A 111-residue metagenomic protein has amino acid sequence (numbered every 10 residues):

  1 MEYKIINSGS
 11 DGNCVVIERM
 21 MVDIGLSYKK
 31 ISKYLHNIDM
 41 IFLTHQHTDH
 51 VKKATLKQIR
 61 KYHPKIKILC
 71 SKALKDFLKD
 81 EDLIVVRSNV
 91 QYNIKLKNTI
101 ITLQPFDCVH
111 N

Functional and structural regions predicted by a protein language model:
M1-Y34: Conserved beta-strand hairpin/beta-sheet module of binuclear metal-dependent hydrolase folds, prominently
I5, N37, H50, N93-K95: Residue-level preference for alpha-helix termini and adjacent loops
D11-N13, D23, D39, D49 (+1 more regions): Acidic side chains
I17-M20, Y34-D39, P64-K65, K79-L83: Short glycine/proline-enriched coil/turn segments at helix->beta-strand junctions
M20-M21, F42, T102: Conserved beta-strand elements of the Class I
V22, T44, V109: Single, functionally critical "micro-switch" positions that shape active/binding sites and transmembrane helices
S27-L74: Active-site metal-binding motif and surrounding structural segment of the metallo-beta-lactamase
C70-N111: Metallo-beta-lactamase
